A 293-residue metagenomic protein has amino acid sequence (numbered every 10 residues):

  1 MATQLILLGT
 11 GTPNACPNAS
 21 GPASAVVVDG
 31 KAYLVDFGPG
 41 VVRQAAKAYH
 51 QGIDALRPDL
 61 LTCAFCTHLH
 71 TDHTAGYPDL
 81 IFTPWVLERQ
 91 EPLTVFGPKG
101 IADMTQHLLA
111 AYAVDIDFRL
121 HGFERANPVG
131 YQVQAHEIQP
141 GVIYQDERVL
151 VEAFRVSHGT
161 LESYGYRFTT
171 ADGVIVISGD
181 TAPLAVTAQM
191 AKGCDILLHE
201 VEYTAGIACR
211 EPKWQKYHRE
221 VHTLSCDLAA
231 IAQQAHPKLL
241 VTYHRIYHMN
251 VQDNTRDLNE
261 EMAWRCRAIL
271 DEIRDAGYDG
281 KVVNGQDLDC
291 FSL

Functional and structural regions predicted by a protein language model:
M1-V176, T187, V251-R256, E260-L293: Binuclear metal-dependent hydrolase catalytic cores
V174, A182-K281, Q286: Cap/insert and terminal regions of metallo-dependent hydrolase folds
